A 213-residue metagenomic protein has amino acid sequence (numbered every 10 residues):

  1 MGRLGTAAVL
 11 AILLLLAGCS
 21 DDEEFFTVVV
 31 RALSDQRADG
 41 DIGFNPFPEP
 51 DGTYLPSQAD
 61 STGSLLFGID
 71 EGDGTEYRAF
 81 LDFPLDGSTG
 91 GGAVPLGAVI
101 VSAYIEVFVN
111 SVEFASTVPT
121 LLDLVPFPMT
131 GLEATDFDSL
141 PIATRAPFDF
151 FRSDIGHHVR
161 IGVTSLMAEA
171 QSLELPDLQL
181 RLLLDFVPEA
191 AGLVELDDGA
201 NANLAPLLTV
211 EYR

Functional and structural regions predicted by a protein language model:
M1-A8: Bacterial N-terminal signal peptides that target proteins for export
L15-G18: C-terminal motif of bacterial Sec signal peptides marking the signal peptidase cleavage site
D21-F47, D86, A168-R213: Proprotein-processing/basic-patch segments
F47-N110: A short beta-strand-loop element at or near the start of a globular domain
Y77-A79, V99-V101, V118-T120, H157 (+2 more regions): Residues that flank catalytic or metal-binding motifs in active/ligand-binding sites
D82, S102, S165, L207-V210: Extracellular/lumenal ectodomain signal focusing on beta-strand-rich modules and carbohydrate-recognition contexts
G91, E113-T117, P188-L196: Extracytoplasmic/secreted cell-surface and envelope-processing proteins
V109-P176: Beta-strand-rich interaction/scaffold domains
